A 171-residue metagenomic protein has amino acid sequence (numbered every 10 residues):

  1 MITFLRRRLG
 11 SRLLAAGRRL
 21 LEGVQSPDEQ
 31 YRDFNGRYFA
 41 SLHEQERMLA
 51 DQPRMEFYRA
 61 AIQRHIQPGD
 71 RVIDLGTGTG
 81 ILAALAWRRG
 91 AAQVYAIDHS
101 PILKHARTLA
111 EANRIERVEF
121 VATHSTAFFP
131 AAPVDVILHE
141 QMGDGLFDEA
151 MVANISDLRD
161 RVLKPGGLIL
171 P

Functional and structural regions predicted by a protein language model:
M1-P27: N-terminal auxiliary segments of SAM/dcSAM-dependent transferases
Q25-I66: Class I SAM-dependent transferase core
G69-G76: Conserved class I S-adenosyl-L-methionine
T79-G90: Conserved SAM-binding loop of SAM-dependent methyltransferases across substrates and taxa, primarily the Class I
Q93-D98: Conserved SAM-binding motif I beta-strand of class I
R107-A131: S-adenosyl-L-methionine
V152-P165: A short glycine-rich, Lys/Arg-flanked "PGG" loop and its adjoining helix->strand segment in the class I
P165-P171: Conserved beta-strand signature within the Rossmann-like core of class I S-adenosyl-L-methionine
